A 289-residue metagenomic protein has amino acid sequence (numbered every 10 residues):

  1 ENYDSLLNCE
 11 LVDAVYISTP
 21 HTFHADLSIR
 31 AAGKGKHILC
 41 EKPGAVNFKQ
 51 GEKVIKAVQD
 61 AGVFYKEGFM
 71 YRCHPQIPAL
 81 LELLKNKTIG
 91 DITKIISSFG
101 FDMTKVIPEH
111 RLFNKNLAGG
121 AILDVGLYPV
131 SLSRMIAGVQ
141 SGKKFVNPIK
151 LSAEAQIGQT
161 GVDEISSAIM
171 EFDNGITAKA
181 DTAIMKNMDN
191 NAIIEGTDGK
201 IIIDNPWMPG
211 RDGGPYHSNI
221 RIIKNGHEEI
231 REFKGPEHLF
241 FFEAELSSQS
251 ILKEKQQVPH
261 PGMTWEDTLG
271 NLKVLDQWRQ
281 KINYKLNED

Functional and structural regions predicted by a protein language model:
E1-A57: Beta-loop-alpha module in the N-terminal Rossmann-like domain of NAD(P)-dependent dehydrogenases, especially those
A14-Y16, L246-D289: C-terminal helix-rich "cap/oligomerization" subdomain common to oxidoreductases
K34-K36, A61-F64, I176: A short helix->loop->beta-strand "cap" motif at the edges of active sites that frequently abuts
L39-C40, Y65-E67, I203: Hydrophobic residues in well-ordered beta-strands that form the structural core
K53-M70, D91-I95: Rossmann-fold dehydrogenase core element
Y71-I149: Predominantly a Rossmann-like dinucleotide-binding segment in NAD(P)-dependent oxidoreductases
N116-L123, A155-Q159, I184-M185: Glycine-rich "substrate-gating" loop/helix at the edge of Rossmann-like oxidoreductase active sites
G158-D163, F172-Q249, Q257-E266: NAD(P)-dinucleotide binding in Rossmann-like oxidoreductases
